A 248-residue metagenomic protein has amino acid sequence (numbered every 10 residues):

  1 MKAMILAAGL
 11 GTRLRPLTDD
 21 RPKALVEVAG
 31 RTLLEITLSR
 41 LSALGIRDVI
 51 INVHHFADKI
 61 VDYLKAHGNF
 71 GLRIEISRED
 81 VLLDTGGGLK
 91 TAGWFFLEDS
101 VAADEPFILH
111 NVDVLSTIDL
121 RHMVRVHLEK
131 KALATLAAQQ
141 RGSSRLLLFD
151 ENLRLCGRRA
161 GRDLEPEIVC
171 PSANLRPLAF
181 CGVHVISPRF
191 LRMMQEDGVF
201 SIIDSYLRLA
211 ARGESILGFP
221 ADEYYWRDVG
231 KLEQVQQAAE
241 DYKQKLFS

Functional and structural regions predicted by a protein language model:
M1-A29, S42-L44, P220: Glycine-rich N-terminal loop/short-helix segment of MobA-like nucleotidyltransferase
K2-I5, E27, R31-N111, H122 (+2 more regions): Conserved N-terminal catalytic core of the sugar/cofactor nucleotidyltransferase
L10, R21, F56, G142-S143 (+1 more regions): A generic "binding-loop/recognition-motif" signal
L14, I60-L64, A238: Hydrophobic packing residues within well-ordered alpha-helices of enzyme cores
I46, V101, F107-I108, L115 (+3 more regions): Catalytic-core segments of class I nucleotidyltransferases/pyrophosphorylases that form NMP-activated intermediates
K130-Q140: A short, conserved acidic/glycine-rich loop-to-beta-strand motif that forms the donor nucleotide-sugar/metal
L148-D150: Short beta-strand-to-turn element immediately C-terminal to the catalytic PLP-Schiff-base lysine in fold type I
